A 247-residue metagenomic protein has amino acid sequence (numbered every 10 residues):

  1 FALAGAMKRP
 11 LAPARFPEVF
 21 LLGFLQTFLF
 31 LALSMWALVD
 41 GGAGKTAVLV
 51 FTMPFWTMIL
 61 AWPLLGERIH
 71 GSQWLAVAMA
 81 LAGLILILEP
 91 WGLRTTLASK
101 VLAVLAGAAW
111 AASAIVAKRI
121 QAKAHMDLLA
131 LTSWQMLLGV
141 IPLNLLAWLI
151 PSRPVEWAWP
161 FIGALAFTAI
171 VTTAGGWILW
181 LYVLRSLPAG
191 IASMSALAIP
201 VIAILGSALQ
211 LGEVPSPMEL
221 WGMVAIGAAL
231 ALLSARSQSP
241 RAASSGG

Functional and structural regions predicted by a protein language model:
F1-A2, T57-I59, G92-P151, L165 (+2 more regions): Transmembrane alpha-helical segments that form core, pore/gating elements of small-molecule transporters/exporters
F1-P10, M53-A78, W91, V201-W221: C-terminal transmembrane-helix exit sites in multi-pass transporters
A2-V50, L86, A169-L187: Specific transmembrane alpha-helical segments of multi-pass solute transporters/efflux pumps, especially DMT/EamA
L11-P17, W74, E89-A109, W148-F167 (+1 more regions): Juxtamembrane helix-entry segments on the extracytoplasmic side of multipass membrane proteins
A14-F24, I69-A80, S99-A103, H125-Q135: Cytoplasmic-side transmembrane-helix entry/capping segments in multi-pass membrane proteins
G23-F28, A32, P54-I59, A111 (+5 more regions): Hydrophobic/small/kink-forming positions within alpha-helical transmembrane segments of polytopic membrane proteins
T27, L31, T46-T52, V116-V140 (+1 more regions): Helix-helix packing/entry segments at the starts of transmembrane helices
L60, I69-E89, A108, L143 (+3 more regions): Hydrophobic transmembrane alpha-helices of multi-pass small-molecule transport proteins
